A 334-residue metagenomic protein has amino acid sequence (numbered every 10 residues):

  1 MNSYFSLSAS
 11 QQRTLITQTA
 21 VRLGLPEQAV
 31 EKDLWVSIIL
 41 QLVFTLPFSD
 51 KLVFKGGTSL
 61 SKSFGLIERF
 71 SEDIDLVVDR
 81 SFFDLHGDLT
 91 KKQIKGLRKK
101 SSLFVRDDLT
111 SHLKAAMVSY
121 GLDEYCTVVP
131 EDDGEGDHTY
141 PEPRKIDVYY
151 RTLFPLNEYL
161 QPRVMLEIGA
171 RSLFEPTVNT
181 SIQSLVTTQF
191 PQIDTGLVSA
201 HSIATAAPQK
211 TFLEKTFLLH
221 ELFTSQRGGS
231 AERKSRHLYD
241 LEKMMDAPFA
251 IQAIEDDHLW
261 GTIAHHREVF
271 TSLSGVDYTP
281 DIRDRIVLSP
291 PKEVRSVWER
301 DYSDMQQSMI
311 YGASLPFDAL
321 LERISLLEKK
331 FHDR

Functional and structural regions predicted by a protein language model:
M1-L52, F64-E68, I74, R80-R334: Structured mid-to-C-terminal alpha-helical surface segments
F54-T58: Glycine-rich beta-strand-to-loop/alpha-helix junction loops that act as flexible
S61: Betabetaalpha-Me/HNH-type nuclease active-site subdomain
